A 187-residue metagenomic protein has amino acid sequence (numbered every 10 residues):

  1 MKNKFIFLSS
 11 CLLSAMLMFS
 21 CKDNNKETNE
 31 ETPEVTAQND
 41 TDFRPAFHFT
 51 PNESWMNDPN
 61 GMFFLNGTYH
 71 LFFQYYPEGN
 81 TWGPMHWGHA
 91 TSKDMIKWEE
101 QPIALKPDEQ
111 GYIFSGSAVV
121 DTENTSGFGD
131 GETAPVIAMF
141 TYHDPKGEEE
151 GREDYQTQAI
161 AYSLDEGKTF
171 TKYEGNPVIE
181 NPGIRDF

Functional and structural regions predicted by a protein language model:
M1-P33: Bacterial Sec-dependent N-terminal signal peptides
C21-F187: Beta-rich carbohydrate-recognition and catalytic domains
